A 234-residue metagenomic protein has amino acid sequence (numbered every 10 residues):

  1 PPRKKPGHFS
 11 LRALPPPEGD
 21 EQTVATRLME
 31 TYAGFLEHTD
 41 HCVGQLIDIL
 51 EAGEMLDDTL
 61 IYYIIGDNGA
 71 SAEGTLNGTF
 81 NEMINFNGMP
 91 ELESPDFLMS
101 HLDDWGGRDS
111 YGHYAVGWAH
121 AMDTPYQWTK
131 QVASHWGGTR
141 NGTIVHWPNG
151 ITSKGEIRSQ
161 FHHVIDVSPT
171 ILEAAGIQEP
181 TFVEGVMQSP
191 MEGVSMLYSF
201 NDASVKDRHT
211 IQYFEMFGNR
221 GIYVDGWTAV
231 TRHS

Functional and structural regions predicted by a protein language model:
P1, E73, T79-E82, Y126-Q131: Surface-exposed loop and adjacent secondary-structure segments within mature catalytic domains
H8-E30, G142, H146-T152: Short glycine/proline-rich turn/loop motifs
G19-T59, A70-A72, L76-A119: A long, amphipathic alpha-helix that forms part of the scaffold/cap immediately adjacent to metal-dependent active
T39, L50, I144, F161-H162: Long hydrophobic segments that form regular secondary structure
E54-Y63, F182-S189: Short, glycine/acidic-rich hinge or "gate" loops at secondary-structure transitions that mediate conformational
G107-G137, I151-Q160, V164-S234: C-terminal cap/loop subdomain of S1 sulfatases and analogous C-terminal strand-loop tails that border
